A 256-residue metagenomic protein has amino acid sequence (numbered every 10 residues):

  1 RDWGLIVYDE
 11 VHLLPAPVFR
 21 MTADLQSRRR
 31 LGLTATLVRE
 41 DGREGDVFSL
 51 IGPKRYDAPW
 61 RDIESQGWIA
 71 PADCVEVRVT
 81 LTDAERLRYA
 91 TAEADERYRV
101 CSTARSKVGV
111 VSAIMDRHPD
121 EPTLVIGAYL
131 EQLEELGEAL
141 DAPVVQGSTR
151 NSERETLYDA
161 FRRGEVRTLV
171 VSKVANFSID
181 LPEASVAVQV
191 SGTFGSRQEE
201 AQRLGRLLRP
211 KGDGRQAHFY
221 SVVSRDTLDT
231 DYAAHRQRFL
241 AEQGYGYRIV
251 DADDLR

Functional and structural regions predicted by a protein language model:
R1-W3, T22-S27, P182, G205-G214: Short, conserved loop/helix-junction motifs that constitute active-site signature segments in enzyme catalytic cores
W3, V170, F177-T193, E199-A201 (+1 more regions): A short beta-strand element within the Helicase C-terminal
W3-L5, E10-E76, L240: Post-DEXD/H (motif II) to motif III coupling segment of the RecA-like Helicase ATP-binding lobe
H12-L13, R28, T36-E40, D62-I69 (+6 more regions): Conserved nucleotide-binding/hydrolysis micro-motifs of P-loop NTPases
G52-G109: Interdomain coupling/hinge region of P-loop NTPase helicase/AAA+ cores
R86-E138: Conserved interdomain hinge at the start of the Helicase C-terminal
P122-I126, E131-I179: Conserved helicase ATPase core of P-loop NTP-dependent helicases/translocases
R206-F239: Conserved segment of the helicase C-terminal RecA-like domain
